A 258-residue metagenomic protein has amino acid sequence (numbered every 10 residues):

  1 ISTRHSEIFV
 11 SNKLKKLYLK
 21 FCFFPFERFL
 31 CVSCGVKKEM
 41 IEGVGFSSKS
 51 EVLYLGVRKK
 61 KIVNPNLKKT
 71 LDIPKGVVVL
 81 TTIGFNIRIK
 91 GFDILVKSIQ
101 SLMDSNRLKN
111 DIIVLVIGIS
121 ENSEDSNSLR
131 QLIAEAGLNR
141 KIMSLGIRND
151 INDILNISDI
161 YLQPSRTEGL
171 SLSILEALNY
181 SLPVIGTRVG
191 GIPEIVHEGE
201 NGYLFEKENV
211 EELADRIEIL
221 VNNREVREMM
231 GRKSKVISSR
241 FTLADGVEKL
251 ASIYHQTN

Functional and structural regions predicted by a protein language model:
F26-V52, V57: A short, active-site helix/loop in glycosyltransferases that binds the activated sugar's phosphate group
V57, I83, D111-N127: Glycosyltransferase donor-sugar binding loop
K61-I73, L129-R130: A short helix/loop element that forms part of the nucleotide-sugar donor recognition site in Leloir-type
P74-K90, V96-I99: Conserved donor-binding/catalytic core segment of Leloir-type glycosyltransferases
S126-G146: Nucleotide-activated donor-binding/catalytic signature segment of Leloir-type glycosyltransferases, i.e., the conserved
I147, R166: Aromatic "clamp/platform" in nucleotide-sugar-dependent glycosyltransferases that forms part of the donor/acceptor
P183-G186, V196: Short hydrophobic beta-strand element within catalytic cores of glycosyltransferases and related nucleotide-activated
E198-G199, Y203-V210, I219-R224: Conserved acidic donor-binding segment of nucleotide-sugar-dependent glycosyltransferases
